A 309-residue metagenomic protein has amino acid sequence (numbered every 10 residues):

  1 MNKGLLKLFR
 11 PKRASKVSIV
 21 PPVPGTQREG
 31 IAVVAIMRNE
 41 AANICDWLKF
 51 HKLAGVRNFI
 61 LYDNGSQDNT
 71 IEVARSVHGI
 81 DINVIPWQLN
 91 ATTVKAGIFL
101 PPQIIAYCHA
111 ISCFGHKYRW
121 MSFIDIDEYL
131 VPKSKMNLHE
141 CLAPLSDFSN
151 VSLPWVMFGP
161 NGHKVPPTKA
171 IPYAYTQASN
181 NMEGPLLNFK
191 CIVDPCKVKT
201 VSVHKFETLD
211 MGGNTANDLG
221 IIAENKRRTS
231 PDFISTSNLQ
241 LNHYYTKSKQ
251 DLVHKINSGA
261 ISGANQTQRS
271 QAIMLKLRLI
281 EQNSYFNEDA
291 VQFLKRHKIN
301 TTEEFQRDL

Functional and structural regions predicted by a protein language model:
M1-K49: N-proximal low-complexity "stem/linker" segments adjacent to membrane-targeting elements
N2-S15, L100, I105, P132-L309: Catalytic-site signature of metal-activated, phosphate-bearing donor transferases, centered on the GT-A/GT-A-like
A35, Y62-T70: Ser/Thr-glycine-rich phosphate-binding loops at phosphate-binding pockets of nucleotides, nucleotide cofactors
K49-N58: Short, acidic, metal-binding catalytic loop of nucleotide-sugar glycosyltransferases
R57, R119, S149: Short acidic/polar active-site loop segments enriched in Thr and Asp
R57-G65, Q88: Short beta-strand/loop segment that forms part of the nucleotide-sugar
N64, D125-D127: Short acidic donor-binding/metal-coordinating loop in glycosyltransferase active sites
I71-F123: Active-site-proximal specificity loops/subdomain of glycosyltransferases
